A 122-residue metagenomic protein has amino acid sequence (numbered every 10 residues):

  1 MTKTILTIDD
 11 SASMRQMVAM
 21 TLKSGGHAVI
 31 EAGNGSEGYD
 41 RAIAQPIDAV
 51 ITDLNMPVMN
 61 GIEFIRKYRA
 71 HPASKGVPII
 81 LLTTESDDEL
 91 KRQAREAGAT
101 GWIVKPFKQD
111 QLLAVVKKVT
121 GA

Functional and structural regions predicted by a protein language model:
T2-S13, V18-L22, V50: Conserved acidic segment of CheY-like receiver
G26-G33, R41: Short hydrophobic/Thr-rich beta-strand motif most characteristic of the beta2 strand and flanking loop of CheY-like
Q45-I51: Active-site beta3 strand of CheY-like receiver
D53, T83: Active-site residues of response regulator receiver
M56: Receiver (REC) domain active-site loop signature in two-component systems and cognate sites in sensor histidine kinases
F107-V116: C-terminal output helix
